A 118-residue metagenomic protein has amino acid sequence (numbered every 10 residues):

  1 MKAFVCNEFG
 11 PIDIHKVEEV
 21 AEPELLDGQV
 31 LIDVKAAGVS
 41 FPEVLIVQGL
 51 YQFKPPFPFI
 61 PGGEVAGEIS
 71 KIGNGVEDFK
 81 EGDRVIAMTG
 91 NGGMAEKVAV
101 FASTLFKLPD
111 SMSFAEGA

Functional and structural regions predicted by a protein language model:
M1-K2: Extreme N-terminal starter segment of soluble prokaryotic enzymes
V5-N7, Q48, I69: Residue-level signal for short segments within beta-strands and strand-turn junctions of well-structured beta-sheet
C6-I14: Extracellular beta-rich ligand/substrate-recognition surface
P11, G38-S40: Serine-hydrolase catalytic-loop signature spanning alpha/beta hydrolases and amidase-signature enzymes
A21-G38, L50-G92, A99: Glycine-rich beta-strand-centered segment in the early N-terminal region that forms part of a ligand/cofactor-binding
P42-Q48: Cytochrome P450 core scaffold surrounding the K-helix E-X-X-R motif and the conserved "meander" helix-loop region
V98-M112: Short, compositionally biased
M112-A118: A glycine-rich, Thr/Ser-enriched phosphate-binding loop motif common to dinucleotide/cofactor-binding enzymes
